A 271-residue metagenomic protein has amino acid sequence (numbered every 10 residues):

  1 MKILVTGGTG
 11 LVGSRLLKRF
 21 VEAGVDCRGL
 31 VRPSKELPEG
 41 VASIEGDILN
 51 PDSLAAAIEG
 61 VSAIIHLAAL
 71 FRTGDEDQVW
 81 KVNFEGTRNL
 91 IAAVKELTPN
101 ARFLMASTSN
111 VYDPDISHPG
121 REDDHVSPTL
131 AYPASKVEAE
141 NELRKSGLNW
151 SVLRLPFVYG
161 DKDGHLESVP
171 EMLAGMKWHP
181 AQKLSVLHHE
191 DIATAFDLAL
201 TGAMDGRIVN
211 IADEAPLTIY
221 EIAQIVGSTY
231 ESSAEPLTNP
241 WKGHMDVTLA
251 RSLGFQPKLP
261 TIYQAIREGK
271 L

Functional and structural regions predicted by a protein language model:
I3-A23: N-terminal Rossmann NAD(P)H-binding glycine-rich loop of SDR-like oxidoreductase domains
T6, W178-K183, V209-L217: Glycine-rich Rossmann NAD(P)(H)-binding loop
K35, E45-E85, V111: NAD(P)H-binding glycine-rich loop region in Rossmannoid oxidoreductase-like domains and their noncatalytic homologs
R88-A131: Conserved Rossmann-fold NAD(P)-dependent oxidoreductase catalytic core, especially the SDR/UDP-sugar
S127-S151: Active-site Tyr-X1-5-Lys
R144-H189: NAD(P)-dependent short-chain dehydrogenase/reductase
A195-K242, D246-V247: Mid/C-terminal beta-alpha module of Rossmann-like enzyme folds, strongest in SDR-family dehydrogenases/epimerases
Y230-L271: C-terminal amphipathic/interface module of NAD(P)-dependent oxidoreductases and related NAD-binding regulators
